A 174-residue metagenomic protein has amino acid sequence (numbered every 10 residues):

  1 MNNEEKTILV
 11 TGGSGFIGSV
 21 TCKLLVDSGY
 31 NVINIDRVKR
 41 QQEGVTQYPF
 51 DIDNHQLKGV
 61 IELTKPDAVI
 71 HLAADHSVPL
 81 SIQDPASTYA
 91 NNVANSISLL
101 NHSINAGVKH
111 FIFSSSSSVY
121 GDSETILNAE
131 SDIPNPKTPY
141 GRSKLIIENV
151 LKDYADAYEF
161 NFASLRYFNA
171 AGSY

Functional and structural regions predicted by a protein language model:
I8-V26: N-terminal Rossmann NAD(P)H-binding glycine-rich loop of SDR-like oxidoreductase domains
T11, I35, V69-L72, F111-S116 (+1 more regions): SDR active-site strand-loop-helix element
Y30-R37: Conserved glycine-rich Rossmann-like NAD(P)H-binding loop of the short-chain dehydrogenase/reductase
G44-H55: Rossmann-fold cofactor-recognition segment
N54-N91: NAD(P)H-binding glycine-rich loop region in Rossmannoid oxidoreductase-like domains and their noncatalytic homologs
D67, A86, A90-I97, K109 (+1 more regions): Conserved internal alpha-helix in NAD(P)-dependent oxidoreductase domains
I97-P139, D153, A157, F162-A163: Conserved Rossmann-fold NAD(P)-dependent oxidoreductase catalytic core, especially the SDR/UDP-sugar
S143: Active-site helix of classical SDR
